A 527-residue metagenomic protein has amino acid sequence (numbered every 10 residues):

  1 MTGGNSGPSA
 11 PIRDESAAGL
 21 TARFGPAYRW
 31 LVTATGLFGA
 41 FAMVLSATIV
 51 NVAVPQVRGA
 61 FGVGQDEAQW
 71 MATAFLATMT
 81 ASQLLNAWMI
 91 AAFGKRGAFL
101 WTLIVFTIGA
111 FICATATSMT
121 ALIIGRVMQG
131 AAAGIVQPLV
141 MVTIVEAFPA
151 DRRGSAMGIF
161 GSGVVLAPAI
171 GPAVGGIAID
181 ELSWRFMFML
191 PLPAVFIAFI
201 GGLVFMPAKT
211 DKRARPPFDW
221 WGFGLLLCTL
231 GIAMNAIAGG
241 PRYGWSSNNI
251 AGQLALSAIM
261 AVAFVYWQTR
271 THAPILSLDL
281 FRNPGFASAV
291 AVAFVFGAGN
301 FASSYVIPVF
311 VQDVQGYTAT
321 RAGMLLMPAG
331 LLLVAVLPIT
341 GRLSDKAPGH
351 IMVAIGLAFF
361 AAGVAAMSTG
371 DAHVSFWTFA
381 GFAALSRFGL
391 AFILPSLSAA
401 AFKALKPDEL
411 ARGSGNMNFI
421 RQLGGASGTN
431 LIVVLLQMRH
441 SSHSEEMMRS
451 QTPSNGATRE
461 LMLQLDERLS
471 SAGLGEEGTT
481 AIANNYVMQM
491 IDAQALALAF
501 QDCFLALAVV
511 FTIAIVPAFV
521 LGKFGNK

Functional and structural regions predicted by a protein language model:
M1-M43: Cytosolic juxtamembrane N-terminal segment immediately preceding the first transmembrane helix of multi-pass
N5-P11, E15-A18, A22, E67 (+1 more regions): Hydrophobic transmembrane architecture of multi-pass small-molecule transporters
A27-W88, A110, A114, T120-L122 (+7 more regions): Transmembrane core module of solute transporters
V52, L84-W88, L139, A169 (+7 more regions): Residue-level hotspots within transmembrane alpha-helices of multi-pass secondary transporters
Q83-G222, N248: Helix-loop-helix hairpins in multi-pass membrane proteins, especially solute transporters
G161-S162, P168-I170, G176, S303 (+1 more regions): Small-residue-rich alpha-helical segments with characteristic i,i+4
F186-L203, Q253-M260, F504-F519: Symmetry-related core transmembrane helices of the 12-TM Major Facilitator Superfamily/SLC fold
I200-W220, Y266-I275, A372, M438 (+2 more regions): Helix-loop junctions on the cytosolic side of multi-pass membrane transporters, especially the intracellular loop
